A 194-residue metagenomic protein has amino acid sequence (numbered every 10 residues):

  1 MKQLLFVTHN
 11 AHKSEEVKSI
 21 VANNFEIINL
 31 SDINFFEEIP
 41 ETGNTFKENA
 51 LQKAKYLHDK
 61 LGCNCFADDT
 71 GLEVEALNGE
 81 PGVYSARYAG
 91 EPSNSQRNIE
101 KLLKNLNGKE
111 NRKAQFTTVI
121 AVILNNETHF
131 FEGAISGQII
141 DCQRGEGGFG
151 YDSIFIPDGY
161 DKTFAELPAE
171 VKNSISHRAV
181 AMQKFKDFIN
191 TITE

Functional and structural regions predicted by a protein language model:
K2-V7, A11-E194: Anionic-ligand binding patches
